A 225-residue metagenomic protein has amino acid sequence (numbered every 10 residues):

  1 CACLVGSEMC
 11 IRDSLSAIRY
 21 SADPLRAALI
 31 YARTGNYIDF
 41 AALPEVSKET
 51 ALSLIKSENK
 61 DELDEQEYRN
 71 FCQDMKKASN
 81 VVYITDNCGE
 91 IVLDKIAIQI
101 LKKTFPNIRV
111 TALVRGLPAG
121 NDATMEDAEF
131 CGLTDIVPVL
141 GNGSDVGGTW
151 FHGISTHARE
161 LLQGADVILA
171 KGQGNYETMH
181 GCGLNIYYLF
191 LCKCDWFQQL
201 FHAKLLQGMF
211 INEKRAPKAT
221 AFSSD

Functional and structural regions predicted by a protein language model:
C1-G6, I11: Single conserved hydrophobic/aromatic residue that forms the stacking wall/gate of nucleotide- or nucleobase-binding
V5-G6, K77, Q163-G164: Alpha-helix C-terminal capping/helix-to-coil transition sites in glycosyltransferase folds
L15-E65, A128: Short, compositionally biased "basic patch" segments
K60-K77: A short, well-structured juxtamembrane/interface segment
V82, R109-A112, I168: A structural signal for isolated positions on well-ordered beta-strands in alpha/beta enzyme cores
N87-F105: Histidine-anchored nucleotide/phosphate-binding helix
I108-G120: Short internal beta-strands
R115-G116, T124-D225: C-terminal functional extensions of proteins
